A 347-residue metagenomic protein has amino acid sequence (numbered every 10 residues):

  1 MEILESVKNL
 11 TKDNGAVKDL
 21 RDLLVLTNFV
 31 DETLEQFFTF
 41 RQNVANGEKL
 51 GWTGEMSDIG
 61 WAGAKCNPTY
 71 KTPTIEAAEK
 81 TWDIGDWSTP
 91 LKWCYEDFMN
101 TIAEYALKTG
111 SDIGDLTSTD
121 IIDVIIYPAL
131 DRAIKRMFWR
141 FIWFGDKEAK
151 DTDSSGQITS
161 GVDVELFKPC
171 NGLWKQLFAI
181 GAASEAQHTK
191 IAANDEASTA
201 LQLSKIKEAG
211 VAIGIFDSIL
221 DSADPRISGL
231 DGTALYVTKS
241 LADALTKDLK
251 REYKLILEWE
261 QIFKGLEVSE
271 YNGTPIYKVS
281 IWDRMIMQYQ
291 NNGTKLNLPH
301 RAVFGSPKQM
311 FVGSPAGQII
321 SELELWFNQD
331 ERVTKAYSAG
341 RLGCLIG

Functional and structural regions predicted by a protein language model:
E2-Q42, G114, V164-G214, A242-G347: Sequence/fold signature of self-assembling virion shell proteins
L24-L107, E165-K168: Assembly/oligomerization interface modules of large self-assembling protein complexes
F40, V44, G54-S57, D146 (+3 more regions): Solvent-exposed, non-transmembrane amphipathic alpha-helical segments
L50, C66-P68, F98-N100, Y105-T109 (+7 more regions): Generic preference for flexible, low-structure residues
W61-K71, K80, A133, T274-M285 (+1 more regions): Noncatalytic linker/hinge segments flanking ATPase motor cores
K71, I213-D217: Short, compositionally biased strand/turn segments that nucleate or flank brief secondary-structure elements
P73-A182, R226-D243, E322, F327-C344: Long, contiguous amphipathic alpha-helices that act as assembly "spine/axial" helices in icosahedral shell and virion
D217-R226: Short, basic/hydrophobic alpha-helical segments
